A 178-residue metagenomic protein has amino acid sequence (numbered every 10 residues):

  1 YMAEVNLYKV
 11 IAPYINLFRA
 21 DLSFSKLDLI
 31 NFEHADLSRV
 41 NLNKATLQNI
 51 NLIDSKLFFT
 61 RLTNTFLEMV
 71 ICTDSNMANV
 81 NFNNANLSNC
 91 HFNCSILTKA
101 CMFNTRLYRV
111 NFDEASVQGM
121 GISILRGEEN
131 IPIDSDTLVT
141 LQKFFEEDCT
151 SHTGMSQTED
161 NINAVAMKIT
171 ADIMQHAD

Functional and structural regions predicted by a protein language model:
Y1-M167, A171: Tandem repeat scaffolds
Q175-D178: Terminal targeting and flexible regions in eukaryotic proteins, enriched in but not limited to LRR-containing proteins
